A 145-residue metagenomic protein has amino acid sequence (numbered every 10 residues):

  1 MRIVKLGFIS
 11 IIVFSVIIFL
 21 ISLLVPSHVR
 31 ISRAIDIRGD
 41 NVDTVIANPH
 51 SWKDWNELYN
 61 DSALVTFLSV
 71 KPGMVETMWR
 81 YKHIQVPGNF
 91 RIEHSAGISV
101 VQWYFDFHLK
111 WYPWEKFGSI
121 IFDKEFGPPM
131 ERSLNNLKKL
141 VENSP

Functional and structural regions predicted by a protein language model:
R2-D61: Hydrophobic ligand-binding cavity/cleft-lining segments
G39, P49-S95, Q102: Extracytoplasmic/periplasmic/luminal assembly and interaction segments in envelope/secretory/respiratory proteins
R80-K139, N143-P145: Beta-strand/loop substructures that line and gate deep hydrophobic ligand-binding cavities in soluble
